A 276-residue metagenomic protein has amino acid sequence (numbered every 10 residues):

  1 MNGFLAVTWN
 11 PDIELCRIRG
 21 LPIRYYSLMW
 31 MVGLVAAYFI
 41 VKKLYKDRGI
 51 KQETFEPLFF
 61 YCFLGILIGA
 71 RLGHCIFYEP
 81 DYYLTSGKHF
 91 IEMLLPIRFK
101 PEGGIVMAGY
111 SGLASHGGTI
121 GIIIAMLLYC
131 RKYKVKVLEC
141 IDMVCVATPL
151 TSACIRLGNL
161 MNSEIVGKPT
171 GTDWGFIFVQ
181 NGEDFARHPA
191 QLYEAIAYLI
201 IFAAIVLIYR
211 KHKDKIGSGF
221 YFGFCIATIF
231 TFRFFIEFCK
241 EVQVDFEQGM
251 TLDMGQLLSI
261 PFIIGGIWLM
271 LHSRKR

Functional and structural regions predicted by a protein language model:
M1-R276: Hydrophobic, membrane-interfacing alpha helices
